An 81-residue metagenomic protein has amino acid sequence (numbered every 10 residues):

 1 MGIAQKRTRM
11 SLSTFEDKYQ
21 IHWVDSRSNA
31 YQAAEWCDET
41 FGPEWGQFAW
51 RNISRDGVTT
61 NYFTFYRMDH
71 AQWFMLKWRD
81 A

Functional and structural regions predicted by a protein language model:
M1-V58: The feature represents the first ordered module of a protein
N52-A81: Short, compact, well-ordered microdomains
